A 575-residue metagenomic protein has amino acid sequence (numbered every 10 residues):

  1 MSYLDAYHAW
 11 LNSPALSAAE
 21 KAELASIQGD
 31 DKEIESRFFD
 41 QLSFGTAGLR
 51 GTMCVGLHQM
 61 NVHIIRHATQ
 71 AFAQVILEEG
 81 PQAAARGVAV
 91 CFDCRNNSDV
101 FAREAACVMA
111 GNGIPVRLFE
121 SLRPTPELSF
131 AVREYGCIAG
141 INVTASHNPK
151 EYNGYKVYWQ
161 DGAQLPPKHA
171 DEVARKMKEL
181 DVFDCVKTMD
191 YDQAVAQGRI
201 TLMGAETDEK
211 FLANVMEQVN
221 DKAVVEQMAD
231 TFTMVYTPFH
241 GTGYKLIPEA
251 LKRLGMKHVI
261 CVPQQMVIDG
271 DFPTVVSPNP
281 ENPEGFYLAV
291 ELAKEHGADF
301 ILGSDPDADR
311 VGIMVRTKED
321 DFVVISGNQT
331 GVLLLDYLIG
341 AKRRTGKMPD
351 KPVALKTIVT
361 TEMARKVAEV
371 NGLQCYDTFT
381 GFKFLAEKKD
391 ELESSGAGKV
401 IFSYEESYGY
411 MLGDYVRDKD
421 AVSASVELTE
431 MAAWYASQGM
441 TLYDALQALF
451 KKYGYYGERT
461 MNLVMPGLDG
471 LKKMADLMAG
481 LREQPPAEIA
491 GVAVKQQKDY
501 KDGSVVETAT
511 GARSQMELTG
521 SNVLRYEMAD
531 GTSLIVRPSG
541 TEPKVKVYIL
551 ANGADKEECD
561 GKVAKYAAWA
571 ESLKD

Functional and structural regions predicted by a protein language model:
D5-A105, A194-V195, I200-M234, T242 (+1 more regions): An N-terminal, well-structured beta->alpha segment
E33-L42, N153-G285, L292-A293: Gly/Ser/Thr-enriched, mixed-charge loops and adjacent short helices that form phosphate/oxyanion-binding elements
F38-H58, A145-N148, M234, P238-A250 (+4 more regions): Conserved phosphate/anionic-ligand binding catalytic regions in large, soluble enzymes, centered on
A89-Y152, K257-G312: N-terminal small/polar loop signature for handling phosphorylated ligands or for N-terminal nucleophile
F101-M109, Y152-W159, D309-N328, A364: Short Gly/Thr/Asp-enriched flexible loops that form oxyanion-binding sites at enzyme active sites
Y158-T188, N328-K351, K356-R365, A421 (+1 more regions): Glycine-rich phosphate-binding loop plus the immediately following alpha-helix
K294, A298-F300, D321-V323, A341-R537 (+3 more regions): Phosphate-binding and adjacent anionic-ligand microenvironments
